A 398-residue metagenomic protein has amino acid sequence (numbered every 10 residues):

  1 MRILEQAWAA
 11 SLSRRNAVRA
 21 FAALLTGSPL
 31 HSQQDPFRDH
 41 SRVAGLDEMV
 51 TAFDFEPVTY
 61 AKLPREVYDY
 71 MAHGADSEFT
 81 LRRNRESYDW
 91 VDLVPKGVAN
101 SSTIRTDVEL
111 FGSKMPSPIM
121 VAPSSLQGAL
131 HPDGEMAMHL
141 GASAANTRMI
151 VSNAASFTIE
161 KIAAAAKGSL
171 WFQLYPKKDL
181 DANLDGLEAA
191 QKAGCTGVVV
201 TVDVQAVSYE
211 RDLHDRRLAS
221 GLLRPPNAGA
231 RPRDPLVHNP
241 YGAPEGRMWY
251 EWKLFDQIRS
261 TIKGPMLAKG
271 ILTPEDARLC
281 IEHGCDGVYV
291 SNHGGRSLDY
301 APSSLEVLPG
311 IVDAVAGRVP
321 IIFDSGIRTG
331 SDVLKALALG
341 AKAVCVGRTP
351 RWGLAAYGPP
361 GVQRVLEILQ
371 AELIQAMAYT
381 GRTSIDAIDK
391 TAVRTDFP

Functional and structural regions predicted by a protein language model:
M1-L12: N-terminal secretory signal peptides
L12-T26: N-terminal export leaders
D35-G112, E210, R217-Y250, D386-I388 (+1 more regions): An N-cap/entry alpha-helix motif that binds or orients negatively charged groups
M115-A154: Glycine-rich active-site/cofactor-binding loop and its immediate structural neighborhood
A122-P123, Q173-Y175, V199-D203, G347: Short beta-strand segments
A144-A165, S169-A182: A gly/proline- and charged-residue-enriched helix-loop-helix capping module
L184-F323, L334, L339-K342, R348: Alpha/beta enzyme core
S304-G310, A355-L373: C-terminal helical cap(s) of enzyme catalytic domains, especially alpha/beta-barrels
